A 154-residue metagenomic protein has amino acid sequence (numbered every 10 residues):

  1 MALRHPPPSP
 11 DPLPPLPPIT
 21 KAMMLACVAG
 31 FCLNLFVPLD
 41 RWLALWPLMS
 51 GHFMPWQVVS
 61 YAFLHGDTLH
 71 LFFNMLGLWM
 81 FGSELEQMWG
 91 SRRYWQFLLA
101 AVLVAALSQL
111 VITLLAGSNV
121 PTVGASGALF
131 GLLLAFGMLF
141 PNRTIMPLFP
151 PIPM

Functional and structural regions predicted by a protein language model:
M1-M154: A detector for small-residue-rich transmembrane helices and their helix-helix packing motifs
